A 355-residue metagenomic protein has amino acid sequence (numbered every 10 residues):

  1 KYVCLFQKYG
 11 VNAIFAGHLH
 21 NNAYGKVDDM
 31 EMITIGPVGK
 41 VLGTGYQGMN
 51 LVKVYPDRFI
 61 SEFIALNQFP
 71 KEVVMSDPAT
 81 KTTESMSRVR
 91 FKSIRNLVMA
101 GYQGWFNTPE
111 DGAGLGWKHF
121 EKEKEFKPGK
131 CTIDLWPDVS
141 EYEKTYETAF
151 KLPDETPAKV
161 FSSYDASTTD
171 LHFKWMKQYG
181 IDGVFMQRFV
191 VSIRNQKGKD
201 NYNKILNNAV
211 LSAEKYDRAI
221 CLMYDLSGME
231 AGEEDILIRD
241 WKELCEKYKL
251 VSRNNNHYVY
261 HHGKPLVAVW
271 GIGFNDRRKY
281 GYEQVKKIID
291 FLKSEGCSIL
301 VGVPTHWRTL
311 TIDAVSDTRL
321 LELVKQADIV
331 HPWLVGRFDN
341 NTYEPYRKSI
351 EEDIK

Functional and structural regions predicted by a protein language model:
Y2-K53: Conserved beta-sheet core of the metallophosphoesterase superfamily
K26-E31, V54-I60, H257-L266: Beta-strand-turn-beta hairpins that frame and shape the catalytic cleft of phosphate-ester-processing enzymes
E31-P37, E62-L66, V267-G271: Active-site-proximal beta-strand elements of phosphoester/diester hydrolases
K40, F59, N107: Short, acidic Gly/Pro/Ser/Thr-rich loop/turn segments
K40-T44, S76-P78, P157-F161: Acidic/histidine-rich helix-loop elements that form or flank divalent-metal/phosphate-binding sites at the catalytic
V41-L42, Q68-E72, N275-R277: A short local loop/turn or secondary-structure capping micro-motif enriched for an aromatic residue
N50-T83: A short C-terminal boundary segment appended to hydrolase-like catalytic domains
K81-K355: Glycan-processing catalytic domains of CAZymes
